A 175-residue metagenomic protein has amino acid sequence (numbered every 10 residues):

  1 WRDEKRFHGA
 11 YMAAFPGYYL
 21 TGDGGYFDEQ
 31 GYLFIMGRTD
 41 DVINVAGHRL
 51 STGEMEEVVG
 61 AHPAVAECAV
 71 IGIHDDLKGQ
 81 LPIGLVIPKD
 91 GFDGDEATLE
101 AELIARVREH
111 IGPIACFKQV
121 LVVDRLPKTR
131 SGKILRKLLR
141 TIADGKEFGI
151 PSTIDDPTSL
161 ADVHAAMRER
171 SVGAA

Functional and structural regions predicted by a protein language model:
R2, R6-G9, G17, G22-A115 (+5 more regions): AMP-binding/adenylate-forming catalytic core of the ANL superfamily
A13: A short acidic-Thr-Gly-centered motif at the start of a beta-strand
V120-R130: Short proline/glycine- and acidic-rich turn/helix-capping motifs at secondary-structure junctions
D162-A175: A cross-kingdom feature marking charged/low-complexity
